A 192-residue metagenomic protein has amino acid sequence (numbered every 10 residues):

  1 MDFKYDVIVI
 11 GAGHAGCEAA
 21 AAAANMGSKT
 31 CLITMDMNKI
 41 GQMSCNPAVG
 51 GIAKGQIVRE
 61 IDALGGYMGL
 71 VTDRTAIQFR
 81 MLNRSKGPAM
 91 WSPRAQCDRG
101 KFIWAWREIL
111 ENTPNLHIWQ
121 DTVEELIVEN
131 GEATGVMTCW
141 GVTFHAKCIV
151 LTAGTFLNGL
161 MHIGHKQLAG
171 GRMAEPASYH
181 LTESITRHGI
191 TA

Functional and structural regions predicted by a protein language model:
D2-A15: Beta1/beta-strand and adjacent pyrophosphate-binding region of the FAD-binding site in flavoprotein oxidoreductases
K4, A21-E129, W140, T152-T182 (+1 more regions): Conserved N-terminal/central alpha/beta ligand/cofactor-binding core
D6, T134, K147: Conserved acidic residues
I10, T143-G154: Short hydrophobic core segments
N130-V136: Short, hydrophobic/aromatic-rich segments at coil-to-beta transitions
